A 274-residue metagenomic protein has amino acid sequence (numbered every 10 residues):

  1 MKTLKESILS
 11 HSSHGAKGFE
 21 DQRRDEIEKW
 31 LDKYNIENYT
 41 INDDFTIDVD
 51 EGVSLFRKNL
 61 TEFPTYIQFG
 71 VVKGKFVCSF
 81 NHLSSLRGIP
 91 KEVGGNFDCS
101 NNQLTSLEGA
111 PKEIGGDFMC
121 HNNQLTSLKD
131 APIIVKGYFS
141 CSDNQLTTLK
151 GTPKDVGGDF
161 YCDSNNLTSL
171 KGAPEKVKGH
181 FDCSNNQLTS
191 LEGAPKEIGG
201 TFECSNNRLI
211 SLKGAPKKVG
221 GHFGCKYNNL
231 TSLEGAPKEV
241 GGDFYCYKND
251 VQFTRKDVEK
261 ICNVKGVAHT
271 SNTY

Functional and structural regions predicted by a protein language model:
M1-Q68, R255-Y274: N-terminal capping/linker segments that flank leucine-rich repeat
K33-C99, G115-G116, C120, G199: LRR N-terminal entry segment and analogous cap-like coil->beta motifs
V49, G70-G74, K91-G95, K112-G116 (+6 more regions): Leucine-rich repeat
F63, L86-I89, V93, L107-A110 (+10 more regions): Canonical leucine-rich repeat
S100, S142, D163, K171 (+6 more regions): Periodic short-repeat tracts
G242-V251: Leucine-rich repeat domain C-terminal region
